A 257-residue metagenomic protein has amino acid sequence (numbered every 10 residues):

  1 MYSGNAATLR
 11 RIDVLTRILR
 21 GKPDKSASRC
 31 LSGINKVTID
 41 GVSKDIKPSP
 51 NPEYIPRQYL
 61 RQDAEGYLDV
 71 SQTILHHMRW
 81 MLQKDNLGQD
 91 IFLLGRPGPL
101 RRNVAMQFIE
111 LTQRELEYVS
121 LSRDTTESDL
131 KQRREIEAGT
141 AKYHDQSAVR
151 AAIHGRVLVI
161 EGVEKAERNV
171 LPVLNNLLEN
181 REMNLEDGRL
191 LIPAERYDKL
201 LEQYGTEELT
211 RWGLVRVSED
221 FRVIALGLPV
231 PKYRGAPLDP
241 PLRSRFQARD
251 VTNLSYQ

Functional and structural regions predicted by a protein language model:
M1-S32: N-terminal mitochondrial targeting presequence
G21, G33-Q257: AAA+ P-loop NTPase catalytic core and its hallmark functional loops
